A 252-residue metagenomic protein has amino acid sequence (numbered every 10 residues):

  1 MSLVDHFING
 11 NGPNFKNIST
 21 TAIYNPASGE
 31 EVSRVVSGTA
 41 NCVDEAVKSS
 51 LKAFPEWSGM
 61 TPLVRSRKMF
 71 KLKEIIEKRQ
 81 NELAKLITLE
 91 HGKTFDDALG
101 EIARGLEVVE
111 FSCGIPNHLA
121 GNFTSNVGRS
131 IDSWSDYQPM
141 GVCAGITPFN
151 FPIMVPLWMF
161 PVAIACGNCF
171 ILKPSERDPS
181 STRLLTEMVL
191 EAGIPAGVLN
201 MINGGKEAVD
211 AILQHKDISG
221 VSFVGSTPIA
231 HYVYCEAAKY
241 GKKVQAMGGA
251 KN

Functional and structural regions predicted by a protein language model:
M1-R34, R67, K71, G121-T147 (+1 more regions): Terminal low-complexity tails and localization/encapsulation signals of metabolic enzymes
H6-F7, A22-N25, E31-E45, G193-G197 (+1 more regions): Histidine- and aromatic-rich ligand-binding microenvironments
I18, N41-S49, K78, E82 (+6 more regions): Generic alpha-helical secondary structure signal
Y24, N41, E45, M60 (+6 more regions): An amphipathic alpha-helix/helix-turn recognition signal
E30-L119: Glycine-rich loop-to-alpha-helix module at the N-terminal edge of alpha/beta enzyme cores
G121-N252: Rossmann-like NAD(P) dinucleotide-binding subdomain of oxidoreductase/dehydrogenase enzymes
